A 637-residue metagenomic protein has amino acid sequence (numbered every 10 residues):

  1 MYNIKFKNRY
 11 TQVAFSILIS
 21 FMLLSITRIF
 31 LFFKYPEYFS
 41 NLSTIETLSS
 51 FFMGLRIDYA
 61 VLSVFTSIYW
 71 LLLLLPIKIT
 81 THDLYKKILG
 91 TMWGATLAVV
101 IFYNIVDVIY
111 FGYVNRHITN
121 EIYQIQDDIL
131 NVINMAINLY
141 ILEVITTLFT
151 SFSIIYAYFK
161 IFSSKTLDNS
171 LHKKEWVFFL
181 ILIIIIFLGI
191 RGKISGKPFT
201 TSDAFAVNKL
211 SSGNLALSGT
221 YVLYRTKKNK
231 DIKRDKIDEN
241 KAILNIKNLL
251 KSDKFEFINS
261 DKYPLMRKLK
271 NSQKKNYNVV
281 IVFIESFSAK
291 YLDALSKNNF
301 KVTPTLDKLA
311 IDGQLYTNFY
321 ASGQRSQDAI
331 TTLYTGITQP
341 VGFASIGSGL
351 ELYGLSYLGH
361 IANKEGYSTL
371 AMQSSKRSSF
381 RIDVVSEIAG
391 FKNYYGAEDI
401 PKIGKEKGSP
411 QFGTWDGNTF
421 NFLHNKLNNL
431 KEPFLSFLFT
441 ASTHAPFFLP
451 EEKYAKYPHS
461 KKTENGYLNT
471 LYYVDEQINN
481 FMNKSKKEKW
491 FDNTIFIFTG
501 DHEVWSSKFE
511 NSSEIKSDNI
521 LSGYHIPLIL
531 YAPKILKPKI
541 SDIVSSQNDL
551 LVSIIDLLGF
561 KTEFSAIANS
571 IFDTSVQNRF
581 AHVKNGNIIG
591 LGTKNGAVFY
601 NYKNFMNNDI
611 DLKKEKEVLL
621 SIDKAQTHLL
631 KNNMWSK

Functional and structural regions predicted by a protein language model:
Y2-K233: Transmembrane and membrane-interface helices of multi-pass, inner-membrane envelope-modifying transferases
N3, D235, E239-I243, D611-D623: Intrinsic-disorder-associated interaction segments
L23, I45, Q126-I129, L217-T220 (+7 more regions): Alpha-helix initiation and N-capping motif
F39-E46, R116-T119, N131, M135-L142 (+6 more regions): General structural signal for secondary-structure boundaries
G54, D58, M135, K160 (+9 more regions): Residues that form generic nucleotide/phosphate-binding pockets
D83-K87, R234-L244, I346-L350, I567-N569: Short alpha-helical "patches" and their helix-cap loops
D128, N134, K209, A216 (+4 more regions): The feature marks either
D253-K637: Solvent-exposed soluble domains appended to multi-pass membrane proteins
